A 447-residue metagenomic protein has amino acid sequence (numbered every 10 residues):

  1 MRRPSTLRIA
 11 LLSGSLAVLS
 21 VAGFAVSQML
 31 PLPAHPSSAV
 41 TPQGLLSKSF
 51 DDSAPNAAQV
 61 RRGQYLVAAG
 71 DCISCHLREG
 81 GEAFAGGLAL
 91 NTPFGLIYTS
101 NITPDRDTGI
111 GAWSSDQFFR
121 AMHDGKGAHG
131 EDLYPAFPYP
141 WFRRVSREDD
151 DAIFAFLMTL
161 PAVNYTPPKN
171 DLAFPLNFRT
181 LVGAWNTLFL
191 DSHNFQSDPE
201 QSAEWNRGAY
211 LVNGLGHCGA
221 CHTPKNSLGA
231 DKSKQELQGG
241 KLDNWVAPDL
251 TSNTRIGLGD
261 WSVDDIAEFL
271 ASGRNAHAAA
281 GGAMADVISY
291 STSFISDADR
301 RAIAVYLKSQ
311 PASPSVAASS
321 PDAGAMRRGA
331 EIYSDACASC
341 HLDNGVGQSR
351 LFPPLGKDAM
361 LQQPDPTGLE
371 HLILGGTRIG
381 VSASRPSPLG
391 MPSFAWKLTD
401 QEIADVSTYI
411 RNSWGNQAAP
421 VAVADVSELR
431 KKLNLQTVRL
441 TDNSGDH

Functional and structural regions predicted by a protein language model:
R2-A39: N-terminal type II signal-anchor transmembrane helix that functions as the membrane-insertion/stop-transfer segment
L32-F50, L77-I97, A128-A209, N213-G214 (+4 more regions): Flexible coil segments in periplasmic/lumen-exposed cytochrome c-class electron-transfer proteins
L45-I73: Short extracytoplasmic
T108-K126, G130, G259-V263: Aromatic- and charge-enriched surface segment that lines or borders ligand/interaction sites
D124-G127, S272-A276, G375: Glycine-rich, acidic and aromatic/proline-enriched surface loops and short helix-turn segments that act as binding
L270, S291, G356-D405: Extended, polar beta-sheet/loop recognition surfaces of beta-rich domains that mediate binding to diverse ligands
A330-H371, S387: C-terminal structural cap/anchor segments
